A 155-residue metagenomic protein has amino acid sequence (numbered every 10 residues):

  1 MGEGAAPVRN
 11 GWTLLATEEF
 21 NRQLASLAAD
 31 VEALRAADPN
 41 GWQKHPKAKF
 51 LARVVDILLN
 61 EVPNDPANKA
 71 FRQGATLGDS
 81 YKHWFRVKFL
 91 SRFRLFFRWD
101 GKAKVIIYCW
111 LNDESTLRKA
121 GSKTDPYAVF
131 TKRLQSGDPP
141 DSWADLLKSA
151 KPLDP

Functional and structural regions predicted by a protein language model:
M1-L15, A25, A29-A33, T76-P155: Enriched for short, Lys/Arg-rich terminal
L24, V55: Short amphipathic alpha-helical/adjacent loop interface patches that line ligand and macromolecule-binding sites
E32-Q43: A short, surface-exposed helix-loop junction/capping segment
Q43-K44, S80: N-terminal core-binding DNA-recognition domain of tyrosine recombinases/integrases
K44-F50: Long, non-globular regulatory segments flanking folded domains
D56, N60-K88: A short, surface-exposed loop/turn module that caps and links secondary-structure elements
